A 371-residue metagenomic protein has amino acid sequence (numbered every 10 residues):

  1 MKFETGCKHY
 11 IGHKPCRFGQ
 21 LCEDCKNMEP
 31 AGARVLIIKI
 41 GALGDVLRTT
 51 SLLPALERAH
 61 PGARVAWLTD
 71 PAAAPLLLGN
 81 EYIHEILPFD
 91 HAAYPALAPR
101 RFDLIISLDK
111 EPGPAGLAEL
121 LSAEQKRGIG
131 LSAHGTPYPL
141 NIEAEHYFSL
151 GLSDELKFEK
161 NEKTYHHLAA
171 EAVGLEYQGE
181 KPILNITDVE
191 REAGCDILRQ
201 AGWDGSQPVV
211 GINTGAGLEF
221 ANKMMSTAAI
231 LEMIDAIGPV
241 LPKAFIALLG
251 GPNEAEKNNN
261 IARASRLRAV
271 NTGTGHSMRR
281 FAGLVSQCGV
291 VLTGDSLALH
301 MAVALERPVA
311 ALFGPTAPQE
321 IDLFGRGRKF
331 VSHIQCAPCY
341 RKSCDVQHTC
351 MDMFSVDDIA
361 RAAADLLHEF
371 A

Functional and structural regions predicted by a protein language model:
M1-A371: Catalytic machinery of carbohydrate-active enzymes, primarily nucleotide-sugar-dependent glycosyltransferases
